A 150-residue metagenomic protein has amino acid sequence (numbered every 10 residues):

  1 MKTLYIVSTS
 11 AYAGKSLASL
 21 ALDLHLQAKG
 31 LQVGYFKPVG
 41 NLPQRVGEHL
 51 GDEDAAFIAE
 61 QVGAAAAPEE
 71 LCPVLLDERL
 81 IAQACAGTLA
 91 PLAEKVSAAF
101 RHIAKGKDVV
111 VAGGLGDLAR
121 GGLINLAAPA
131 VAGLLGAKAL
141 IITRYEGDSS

Functional and structural regions predicted by a protein language model:
T3-T9, A13-A90, A99-H102: N-terminal phosphate/diphosphate-binding loop that engages ATP/GTP or pyrophosphate donors across diverse enzyme folds
V7, K37, A112-G113, T143: Short beta-strand segments
K29-V33, D108-V110, A127: A generic structural motif
L89-K95, L118: Glycine-rich oxoanion-binding loops at beta->alpha junctions
E94-G106, N125-V131: Short, charged beta->alpha transition segments
K105-V110, K138: Loop/turn-to-beta-strand initiation segments
G114-S150: Conserved catalytic-core segment of NTP-binding enzymes
